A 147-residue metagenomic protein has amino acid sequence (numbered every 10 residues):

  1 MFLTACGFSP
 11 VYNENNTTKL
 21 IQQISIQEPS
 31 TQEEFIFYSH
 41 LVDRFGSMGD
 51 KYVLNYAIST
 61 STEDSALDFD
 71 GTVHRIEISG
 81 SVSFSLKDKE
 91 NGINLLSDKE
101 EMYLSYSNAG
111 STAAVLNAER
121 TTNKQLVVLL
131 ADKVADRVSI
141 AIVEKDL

Functional and structural regions predicted by a protein language model:
F2-A5: C-terminal motif of bacterial Sec signal peptides marking the signal peptidase cleavage site
G7-P10: Bacterial signal peptide processing site
T18-Q27, S111-A114: Acidic/histidine-rich, surface-exposed loop or edge segments in extracytoplasmic proteins
Q23-P29, D98-M102: Short amphipathic
Q27-S59: Post-signal-peptide N-terminal segment of Sec-exported extracytoplasmic proteins
V42, G46, A131, A135-S139 (+1 more regions): Sec-exported extracytoplasmic/periplasmic mature domains
G49-K99, Y103-T121, V128, D132: Surface-exposed short loop/turn segments
